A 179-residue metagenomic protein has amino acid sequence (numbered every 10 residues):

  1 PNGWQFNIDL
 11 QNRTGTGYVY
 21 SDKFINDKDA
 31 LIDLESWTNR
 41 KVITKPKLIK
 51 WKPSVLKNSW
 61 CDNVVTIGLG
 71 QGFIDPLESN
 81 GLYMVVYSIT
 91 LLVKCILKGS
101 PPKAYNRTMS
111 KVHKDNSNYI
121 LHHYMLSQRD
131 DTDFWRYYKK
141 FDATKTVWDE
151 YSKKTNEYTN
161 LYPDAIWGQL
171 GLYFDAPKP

Functional and structural regions predicted by a protein language model:
P1-W51, G72-Y83: Conserved FAD/dinucleotide-binding core of flavoprotein oxidoreductases
N2, N7, N12, N26 (+8 more regions): Detector for Asparagine
W4, W60, V64, F73 (+3 more regions): Tryptophan-centric aromatic hotspots in well-structured domains and transmembrane helices
D27, S36, M84-T90, M125 (+1 more regions): Solvent-exposed, non-transmembrane amphipathic alpha-helical segments
S54-S117: Conserved mid-domain beta->alpha element of the FAD-binding
K94, K98-P179: Long, low-complexity C-terminal extensions of enzymes
